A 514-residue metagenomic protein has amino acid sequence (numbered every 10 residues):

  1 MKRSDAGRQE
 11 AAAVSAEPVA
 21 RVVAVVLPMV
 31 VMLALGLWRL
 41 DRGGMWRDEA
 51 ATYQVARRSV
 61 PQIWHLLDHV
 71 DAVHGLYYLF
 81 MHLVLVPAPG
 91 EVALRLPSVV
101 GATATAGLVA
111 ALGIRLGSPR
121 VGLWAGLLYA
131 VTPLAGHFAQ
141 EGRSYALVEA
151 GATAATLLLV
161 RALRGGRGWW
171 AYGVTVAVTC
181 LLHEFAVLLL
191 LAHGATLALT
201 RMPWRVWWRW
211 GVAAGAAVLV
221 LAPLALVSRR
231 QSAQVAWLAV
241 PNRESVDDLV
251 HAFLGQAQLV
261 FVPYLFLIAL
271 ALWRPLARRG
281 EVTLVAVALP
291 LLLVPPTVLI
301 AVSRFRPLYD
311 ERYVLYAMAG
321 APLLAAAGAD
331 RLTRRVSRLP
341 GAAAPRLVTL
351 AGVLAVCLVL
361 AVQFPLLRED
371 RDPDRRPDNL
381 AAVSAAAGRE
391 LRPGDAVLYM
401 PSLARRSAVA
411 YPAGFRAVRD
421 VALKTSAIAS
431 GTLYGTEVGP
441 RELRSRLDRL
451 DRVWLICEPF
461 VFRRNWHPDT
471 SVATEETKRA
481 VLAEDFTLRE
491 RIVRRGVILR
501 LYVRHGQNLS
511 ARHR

Functional and structural regions predicted by a protein language model:
K2-R3, A13-A16, A20-S337, P345-H513: Membrane-proximal helix-loop-helix interfaces that form the catalytic/acceptor-binding platform of multi-pass membrane
